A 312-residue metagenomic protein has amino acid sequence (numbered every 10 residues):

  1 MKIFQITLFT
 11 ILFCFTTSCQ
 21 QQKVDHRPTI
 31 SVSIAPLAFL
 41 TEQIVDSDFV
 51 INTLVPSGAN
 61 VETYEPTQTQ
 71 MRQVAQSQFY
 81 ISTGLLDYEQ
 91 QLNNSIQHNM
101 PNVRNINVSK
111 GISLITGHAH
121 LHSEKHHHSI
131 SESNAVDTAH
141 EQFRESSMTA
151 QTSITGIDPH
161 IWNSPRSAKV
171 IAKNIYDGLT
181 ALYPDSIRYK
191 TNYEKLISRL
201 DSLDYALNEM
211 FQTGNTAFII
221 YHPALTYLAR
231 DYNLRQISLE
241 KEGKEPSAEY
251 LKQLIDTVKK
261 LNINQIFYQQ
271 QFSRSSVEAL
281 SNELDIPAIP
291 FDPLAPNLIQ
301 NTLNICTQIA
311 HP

Functional and structural regions predicted by a protein language model:
M1-T17: Sec-dependent bacterial lipoprotein signal peptides
C19-P312: Extracytoplasmic metal-acquisition and chelation regions
